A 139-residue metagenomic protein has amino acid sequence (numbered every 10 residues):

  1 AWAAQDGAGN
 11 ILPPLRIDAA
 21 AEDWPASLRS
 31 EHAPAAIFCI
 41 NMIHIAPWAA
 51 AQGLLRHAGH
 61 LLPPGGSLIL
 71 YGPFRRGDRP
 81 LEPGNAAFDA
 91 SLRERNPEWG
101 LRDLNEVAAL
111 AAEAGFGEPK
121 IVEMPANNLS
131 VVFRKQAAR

Functional and structural regions predicted by a protein language model:
A1-A26: Class I SAM-dependent methyltransferase SAM/SAH-binding core
A3, P97-G115: Short alpha-helix
L28-A33: Glycine-rich phosphate-binding loop signature in dinucleotide/nucleotide-binding domains
F38: A conserved beta-strand element that flanks and buttresses the S-adenosyl-L-methionine
I45-L61: A short, conserved alpha-helix within the catalytic core of class I
L62-G77: Conserved beta-strand signature within the Rossmann-like core of class I S-adenosyl-L-methionine
L81-N105: Conserved Class I S-adenosyl-L-methionine
A114-R139: Core SAM-dependent methyltransferase catalytic element
